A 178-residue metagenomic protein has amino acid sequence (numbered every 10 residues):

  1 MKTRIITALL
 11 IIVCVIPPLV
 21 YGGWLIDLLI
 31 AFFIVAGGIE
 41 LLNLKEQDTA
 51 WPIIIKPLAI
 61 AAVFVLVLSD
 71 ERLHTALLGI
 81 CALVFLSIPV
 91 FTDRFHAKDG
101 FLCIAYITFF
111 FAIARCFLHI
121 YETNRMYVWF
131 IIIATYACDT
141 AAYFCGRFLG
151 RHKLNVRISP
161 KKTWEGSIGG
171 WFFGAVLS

Functional and structural regions predicted by a protein language model:
M1-T163, S167-S178: Membrane-embedded alpha-helical bundles of polytopic integral membrane proteins
